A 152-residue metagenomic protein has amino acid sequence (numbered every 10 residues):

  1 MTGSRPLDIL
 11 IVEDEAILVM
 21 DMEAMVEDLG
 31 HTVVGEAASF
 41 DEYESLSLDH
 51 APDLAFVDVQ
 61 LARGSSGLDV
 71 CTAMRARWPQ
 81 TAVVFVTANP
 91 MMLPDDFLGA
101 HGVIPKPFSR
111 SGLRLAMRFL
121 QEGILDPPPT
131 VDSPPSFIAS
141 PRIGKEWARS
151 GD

Functional and structural regions predicted by a protein language model:
M1-L10, I17, S109-D152: Non-catalytic signal-transmission and effector/linker regions of two-component phosphorelay proteins
E13, T87: Conserved acidic carboxylate
A16-G35: Two-component/phosphorelay signaling modules centered on CheY-like receiver
E36-L54: Acidic, metal-coordinating helix/loop segments flanking the phosphotransfer/catalytic sites of two-component signaling
D58-Q60: Active-site residues of response regulator receiver
L68-P79: Short amphipathic alpha-helix used as the core "switch/output" element in two-component signaling
H101: Short, glycine/charged-rich "phosphate-handling" switch motifs in NTP-dependent and phosphotransfer domains
K106: A Lys-centered signature of the CheY-like receiver
